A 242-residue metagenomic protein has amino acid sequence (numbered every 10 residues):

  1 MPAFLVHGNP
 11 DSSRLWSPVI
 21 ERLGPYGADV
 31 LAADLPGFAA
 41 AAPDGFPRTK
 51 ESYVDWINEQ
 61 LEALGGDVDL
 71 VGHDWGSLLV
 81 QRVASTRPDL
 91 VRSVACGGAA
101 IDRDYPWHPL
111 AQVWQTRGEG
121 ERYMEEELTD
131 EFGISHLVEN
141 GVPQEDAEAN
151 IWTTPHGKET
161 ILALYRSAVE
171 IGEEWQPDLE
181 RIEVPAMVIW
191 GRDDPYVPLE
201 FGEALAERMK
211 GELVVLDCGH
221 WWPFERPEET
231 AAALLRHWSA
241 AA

Functional and structural regions predicted by a protein language model:
M1-H7: Short beta-strand element of the alpha/beta-hydrolase
V6, G97, L216: Catalytic metal- and UDP-sugar-binding loop of GT-A-like glycosyltransferases, i.e., residues flanking the conserved
N9, S13-L15, L31, F38-V71 (+3 more regions): Flexible "cap/lid" subdomain of the alpha/beta-hydrolase fold that forms the substrate-access gate
S17-V30: Short amphipathic alpha-helix adjacent to the substrate-entry channel of hydrolases
D34, V215-D217: Residue-level recognition of beta-strand->loop/alpha-helix junctions
K210, D217-C218: Acidic, glycine-centered active-site loop in nucleotide-sugar glycosyltransferases
C218-A231: Catalytic histidine-centered segment of alpha/beta-hydrolase-like enzymes
